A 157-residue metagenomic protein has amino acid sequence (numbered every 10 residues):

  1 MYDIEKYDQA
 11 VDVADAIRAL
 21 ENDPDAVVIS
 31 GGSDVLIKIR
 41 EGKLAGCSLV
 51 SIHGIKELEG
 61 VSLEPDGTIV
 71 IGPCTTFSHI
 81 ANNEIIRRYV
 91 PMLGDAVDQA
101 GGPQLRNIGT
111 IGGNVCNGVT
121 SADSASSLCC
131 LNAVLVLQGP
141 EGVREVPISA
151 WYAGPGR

Functional and structural regions predicted by a protein language model:
M1-R157: C-terminal structural segment of proteins
